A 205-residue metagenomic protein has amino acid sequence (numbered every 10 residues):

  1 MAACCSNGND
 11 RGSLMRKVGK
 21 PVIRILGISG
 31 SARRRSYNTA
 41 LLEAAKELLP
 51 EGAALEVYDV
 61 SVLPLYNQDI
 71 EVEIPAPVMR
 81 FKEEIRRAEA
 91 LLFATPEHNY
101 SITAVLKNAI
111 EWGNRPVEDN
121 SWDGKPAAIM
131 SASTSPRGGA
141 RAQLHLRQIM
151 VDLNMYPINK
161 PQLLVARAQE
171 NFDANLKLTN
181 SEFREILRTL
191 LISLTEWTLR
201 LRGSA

Functional and structural regions predicted by a protein language model:
A3-C5, R16-V22, L26, Y156-A205: Glycine-rich phosphate/pyrophosphate-binding loop and the adjoining helix
C4, E73-N154: Helix-loop-strand module that forms the ligand-binding subsite of alpha/beta enzymes
G19-G52: N-terminal beta1-alpha1 ligand-phosphate binding loop
R34-Y37, Y66, S101-I102, G138-G139: Secondary-structure boundary/capping motif
L49-E56, M155-Y156: A generic structural motif
E56-L65, Q162-Q169: Short connector loops at secondary-structure junctions
V60-P77: N-terminal beta-loop-helix "entrance" segment that forms/cooperates in small-molecule cofactor or anionic ligand
